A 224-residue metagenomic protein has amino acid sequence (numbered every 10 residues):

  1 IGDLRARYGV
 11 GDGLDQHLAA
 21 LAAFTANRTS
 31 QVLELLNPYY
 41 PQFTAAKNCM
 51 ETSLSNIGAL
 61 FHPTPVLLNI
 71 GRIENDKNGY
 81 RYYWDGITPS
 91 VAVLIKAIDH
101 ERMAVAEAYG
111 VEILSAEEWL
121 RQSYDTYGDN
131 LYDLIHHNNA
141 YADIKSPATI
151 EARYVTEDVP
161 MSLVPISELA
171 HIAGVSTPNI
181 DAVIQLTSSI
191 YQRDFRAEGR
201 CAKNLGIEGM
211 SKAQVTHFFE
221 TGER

Functional and structural regions predicted by a protein language model:
I1-G79: Rossmann-fold dinucleotide-binding core
Q31, L35-P38, V93-A108, M161 (+1 more regions): A non-catalytic, amphipathic alpha-helix used as a structural packing/dimerization or gating element in enzyme scaffolds
Y40-C49, G110-E118, T177-N179: Short, surface-exposed acidic
R72-R81, H171-P178: Short helix-capping/linker segments at secondary-structure and domain boundaries
Y82-I87: Long, compositionally biased stretches enriched for glycine and/or charged residues
T88-I95, R121, A152-V159: Short, surface-exposed loop/turn motifs that are enriched in glycine and acidic residues and include a nearby proline
V91, I95-N139, D143: Small-residue-rich helix-loop
G128-R224: C-terminal helical cap and adjacent loop that interface with cofactors, partners, or active-site loops
